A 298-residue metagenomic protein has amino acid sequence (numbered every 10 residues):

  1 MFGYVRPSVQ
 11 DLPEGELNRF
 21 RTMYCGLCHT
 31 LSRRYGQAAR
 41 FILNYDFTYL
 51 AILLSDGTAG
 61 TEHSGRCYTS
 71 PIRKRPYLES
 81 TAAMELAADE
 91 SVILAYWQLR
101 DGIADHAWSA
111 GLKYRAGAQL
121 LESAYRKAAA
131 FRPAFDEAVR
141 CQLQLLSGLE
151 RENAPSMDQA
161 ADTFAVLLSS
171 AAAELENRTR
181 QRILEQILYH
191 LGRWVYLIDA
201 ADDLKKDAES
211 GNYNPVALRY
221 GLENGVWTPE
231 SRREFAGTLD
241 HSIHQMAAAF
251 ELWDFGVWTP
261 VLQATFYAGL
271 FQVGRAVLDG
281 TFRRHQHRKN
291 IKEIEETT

Functional and structural regions predicted by a protein language model:
M1-Q186, R193, L197-N224, T228-R232 (+8 more regions): Acidic catalytic motifs of isoprenoid enzymes
Q263-A268: A glycine-rich phosphate-binding loop feature that marks nucleotide/adenosyl-phosphate handling sites
